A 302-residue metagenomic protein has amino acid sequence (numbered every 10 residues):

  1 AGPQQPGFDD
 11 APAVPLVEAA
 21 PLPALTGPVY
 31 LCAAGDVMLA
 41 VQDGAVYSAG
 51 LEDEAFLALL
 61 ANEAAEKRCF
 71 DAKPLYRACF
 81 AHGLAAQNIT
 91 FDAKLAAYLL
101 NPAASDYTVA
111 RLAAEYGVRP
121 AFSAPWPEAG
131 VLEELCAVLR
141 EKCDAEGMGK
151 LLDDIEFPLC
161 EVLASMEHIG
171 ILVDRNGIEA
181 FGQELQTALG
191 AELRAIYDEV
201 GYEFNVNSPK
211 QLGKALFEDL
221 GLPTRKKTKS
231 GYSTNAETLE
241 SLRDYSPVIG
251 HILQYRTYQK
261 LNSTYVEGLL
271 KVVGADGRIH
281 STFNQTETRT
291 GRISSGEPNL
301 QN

Functional and structural regions predicted by a protein language model:
A1-L51, A61, A65-E66, F70-A72 (+3 more regions): Conserved "right-hand" nucleotidyltransferase catalytic core of DNA-directed polymerases
E54-L59, L75-A78: Short, charged, amphipathic alpha-helix that recurs within catalytic cores of restriction-modification and other
L57, T90-G130: Short alpha-helix plus adjacent loop in nuclease-associated cores
K73-L84, K94-A103, A113-Y116, K214-L220: Short active-site loop/helix that positions an aromatic residue
